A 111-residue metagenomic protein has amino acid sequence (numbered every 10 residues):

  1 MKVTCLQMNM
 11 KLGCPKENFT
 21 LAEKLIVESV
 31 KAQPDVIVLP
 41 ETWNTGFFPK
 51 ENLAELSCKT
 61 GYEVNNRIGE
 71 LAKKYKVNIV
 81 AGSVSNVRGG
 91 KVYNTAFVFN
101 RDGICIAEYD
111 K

Functional and structural regions predicted by a protein language model:
M1-L12, T95, E108-K111: Active-site-proximal beta-strand elements of phosphoester/diester hydrolases
Q7-V27: N-terminal phosphate-binding loop and adjacent alpha-helix
P15, V27-D102, I106-E108: Cys-nucleophile CN-hydrolase/nitrilase-fold catalytic domain and related Cys-dependent amidase chemistry that acts on
